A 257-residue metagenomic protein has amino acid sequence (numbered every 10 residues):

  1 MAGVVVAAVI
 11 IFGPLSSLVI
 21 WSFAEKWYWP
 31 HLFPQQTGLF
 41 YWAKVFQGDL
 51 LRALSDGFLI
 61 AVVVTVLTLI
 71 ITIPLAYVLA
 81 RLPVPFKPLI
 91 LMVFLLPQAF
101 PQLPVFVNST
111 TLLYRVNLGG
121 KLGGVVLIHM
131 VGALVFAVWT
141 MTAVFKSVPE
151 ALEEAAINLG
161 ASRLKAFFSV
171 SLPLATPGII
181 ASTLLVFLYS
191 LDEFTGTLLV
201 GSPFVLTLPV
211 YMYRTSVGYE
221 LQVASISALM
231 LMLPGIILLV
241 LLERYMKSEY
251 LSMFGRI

Functional and structural regions predicted by a protein language model:
M1, G13, A24, T142-E153 (+3 more regions): C-terminal transmembrane helix and the adjacent membrane-cytosol boundary/short C-terminal tail of inner/organellar
M1-L51, S55, L59, M246-I257: N-terminal, non-cleaved signal-anchor transmembrane helix
A2-L15, G124, M130-V131, V138-M141 (+2 more regions): Transmembrane alpha-helices
V9, L51, S55, L59-I71 (+8 more regions): Hydrophobic alpha-helical transmembrane segments of multipass integral membrane proteins, especially permease/channel
W27-W29, L39-D49, S190-L191, T197-Y245: Interhelical loop and adjacent transmembrane-helix boundary motif in polytopic membrane transport permeases
W29-F33, L39, K87, F100-A133 (+2 more regions): Membrane-interfacial helix termini and adjacent extracytoplasmic/periplasmic loops of multi-pass transporters
V62-F94, F167, L242-Y245: Transmembrane-helix boundary motif in ABC transporter permease subunits
R81-I90, L118-G123, R163, P177-G178 (+1 more regions): Membrane-helix interface segments
